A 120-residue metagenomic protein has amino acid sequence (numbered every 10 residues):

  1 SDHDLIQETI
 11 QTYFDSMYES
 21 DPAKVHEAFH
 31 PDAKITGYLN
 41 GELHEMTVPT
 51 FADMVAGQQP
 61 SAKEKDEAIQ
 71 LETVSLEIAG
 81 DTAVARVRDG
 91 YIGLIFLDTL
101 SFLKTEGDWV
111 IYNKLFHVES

Functional and structural regions predicted by a protein language model:
S1-A23, E27-P31: Short, low-complexity N-terminal intrinsically disordered segments enriched in polar/charged residues
S1-D4, S61-A62, N113-F116: A contiguous, well-structured "functional interface" segment within a domain
L5, K34-N40, H44-I95: Surface-exposed, charged secondary-structure patches
H30, Y38, H117: Residue-level "edge-of-site" marker
A33-K34, S120: Short secondary-structure capping/turn micro-motifs that flank functional sites
V84, I95-S120: Short beta-strand edge/turn micro-motifs at domain boundaries
